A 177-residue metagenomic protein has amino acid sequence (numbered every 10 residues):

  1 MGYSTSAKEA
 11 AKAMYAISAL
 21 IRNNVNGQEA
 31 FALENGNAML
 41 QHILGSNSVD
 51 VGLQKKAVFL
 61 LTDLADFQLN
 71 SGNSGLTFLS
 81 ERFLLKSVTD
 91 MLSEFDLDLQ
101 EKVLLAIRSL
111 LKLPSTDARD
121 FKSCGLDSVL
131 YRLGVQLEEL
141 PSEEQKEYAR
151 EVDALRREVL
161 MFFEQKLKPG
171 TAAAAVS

Functional and structural regions predicted by a protein language model:
Y3-R22, A32-L33, N47-S87, L92-A175: Alpha-helical solenoid repeats of the armadillo/HEAT superfamily in eukaryotic scaffolding/adaptor proteins
N35-A38: Short, conserved phosphate-binding/catalytic loop or strand-edge motifs used in phosphoryl-/nucleotidyl-transfer
